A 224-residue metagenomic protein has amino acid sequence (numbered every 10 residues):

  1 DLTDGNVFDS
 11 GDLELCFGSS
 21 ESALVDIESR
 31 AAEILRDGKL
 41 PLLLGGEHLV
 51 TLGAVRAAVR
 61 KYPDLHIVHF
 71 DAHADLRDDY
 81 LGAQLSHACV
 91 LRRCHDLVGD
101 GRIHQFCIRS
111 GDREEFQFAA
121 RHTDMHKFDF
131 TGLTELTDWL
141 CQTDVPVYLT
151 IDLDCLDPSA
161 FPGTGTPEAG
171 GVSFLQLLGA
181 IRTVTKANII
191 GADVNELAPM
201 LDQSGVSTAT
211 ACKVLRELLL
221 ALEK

Functional and structural regions predicted by a protein language model:
D1-K224: Conserved alpha-helical scaffold segments that buttress catalytic/binding sites
